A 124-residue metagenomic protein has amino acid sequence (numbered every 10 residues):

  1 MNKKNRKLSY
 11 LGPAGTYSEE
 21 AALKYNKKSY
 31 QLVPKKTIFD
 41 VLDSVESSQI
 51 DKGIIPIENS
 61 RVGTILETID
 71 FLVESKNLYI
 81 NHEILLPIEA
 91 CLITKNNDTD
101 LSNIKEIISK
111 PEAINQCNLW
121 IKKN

Functional and structural regions predicted by a protein language model:
M1-N124: Domain-level signature for soluble enzymes in the chorismate/prephenate branch of the shikimate pathway
